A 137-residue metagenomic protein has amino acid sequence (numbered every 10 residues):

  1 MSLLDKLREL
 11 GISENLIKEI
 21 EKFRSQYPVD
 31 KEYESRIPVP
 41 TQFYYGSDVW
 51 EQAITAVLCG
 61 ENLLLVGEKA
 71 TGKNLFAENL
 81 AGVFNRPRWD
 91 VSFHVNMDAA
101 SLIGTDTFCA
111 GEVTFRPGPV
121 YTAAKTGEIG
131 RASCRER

Functional and structural regions predicted by a protein language model:
M1-R137: AAA+ P-loop NTPase catalytic core and its hallmark functional loops
